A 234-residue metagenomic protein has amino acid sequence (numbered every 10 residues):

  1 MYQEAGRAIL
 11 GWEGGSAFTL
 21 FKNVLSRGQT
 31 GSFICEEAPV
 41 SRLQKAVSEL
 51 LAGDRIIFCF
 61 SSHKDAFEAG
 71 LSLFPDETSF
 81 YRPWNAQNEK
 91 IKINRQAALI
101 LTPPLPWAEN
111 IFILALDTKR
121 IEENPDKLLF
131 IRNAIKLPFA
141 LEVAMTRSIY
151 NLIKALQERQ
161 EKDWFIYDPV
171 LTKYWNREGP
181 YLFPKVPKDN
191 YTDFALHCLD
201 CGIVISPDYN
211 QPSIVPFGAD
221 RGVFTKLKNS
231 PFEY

Functional and structural regions predicted by a protein language model:
M1-R27, D193-A195, L199-D200: N-terminal "arm"/small-domain region of PLP-dependent enzymes with the aminotransferase-like
M1-Y2, I56-F60, R82, L99-T102 (+2 more regions): General beta-strand structural signal in soluble alpha/beta enzymes
S16-A66: Conserved N-terminal alpha-helix of the aminotransferase class I/II PLP-enzyme fold
C35, E49, G53, H197-Y234: PLP-dependent enzyme catalytic core of the Aspartate aminotransferase-like
K45, E49, G53-R55, C59-E68 (+3 more regions): Glycine-rich phosphate-binding/catalytic subdomain of phosphoryl-transfer and nucleotide/sugar-phosphate-processing
E68-Y150: Active-site PLP attachment segment
L129-L171, P187-D189: Structural signature of PLP-dependent enzymes
D163-H197, S213-A219: Conserved PLP-binding catalytic core of the aspartate aminotransferase-like
